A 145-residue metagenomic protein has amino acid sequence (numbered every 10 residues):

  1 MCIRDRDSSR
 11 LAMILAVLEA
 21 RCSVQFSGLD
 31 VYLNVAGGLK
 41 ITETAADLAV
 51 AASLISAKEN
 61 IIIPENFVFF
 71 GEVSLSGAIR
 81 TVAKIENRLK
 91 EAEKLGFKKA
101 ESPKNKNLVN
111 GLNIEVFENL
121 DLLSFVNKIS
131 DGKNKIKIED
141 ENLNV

Functional and structural regions predicted by a protein language model:
R4-V145: Peripheral, non-AAA+ core regions of ATP-driven protein-machinery
